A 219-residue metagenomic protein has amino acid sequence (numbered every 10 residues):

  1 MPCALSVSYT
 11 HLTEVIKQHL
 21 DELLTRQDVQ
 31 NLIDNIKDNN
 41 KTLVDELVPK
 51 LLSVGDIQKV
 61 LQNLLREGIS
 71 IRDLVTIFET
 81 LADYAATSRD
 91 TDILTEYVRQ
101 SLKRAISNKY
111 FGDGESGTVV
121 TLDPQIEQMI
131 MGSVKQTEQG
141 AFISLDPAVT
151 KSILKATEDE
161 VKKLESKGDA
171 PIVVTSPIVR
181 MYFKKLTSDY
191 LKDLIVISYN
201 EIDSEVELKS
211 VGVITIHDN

Functional and structural regions predicted by a protein language model:
M1-C3, V7: N-terminal assembly/transducer modules of large multi-domain enzymes, emphasizing dimerization/partner-binding
T10-H11: Conserved small/polar residues in nucleotide/adenosyl-binding loops
Q30, V44: N-terminal cationic and glycine-rich segments that engage phosphates or anionic surfaces
L47-P49: Helix-termination/interfacial motifs at the ends of transmembrane alpha-helices
L51, G55, K59-V60, I69-N219: Extended, low-charge hydrophobic alpha-helical regions
